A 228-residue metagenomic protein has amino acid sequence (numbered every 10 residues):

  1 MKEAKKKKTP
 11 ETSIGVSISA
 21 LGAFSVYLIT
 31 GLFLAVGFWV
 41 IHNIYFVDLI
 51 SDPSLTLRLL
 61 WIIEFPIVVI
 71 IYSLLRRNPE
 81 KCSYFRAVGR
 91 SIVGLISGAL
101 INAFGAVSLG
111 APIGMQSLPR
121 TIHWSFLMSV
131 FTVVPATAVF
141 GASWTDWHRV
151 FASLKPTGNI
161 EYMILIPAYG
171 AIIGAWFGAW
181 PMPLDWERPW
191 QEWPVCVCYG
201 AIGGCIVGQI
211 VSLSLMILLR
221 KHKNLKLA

Functional and structural regions predicted by a protein language model:
M1-Y72, A228: N-terminal topogenic module of multi-pass integral membrane proteins
K6-T9, S73-C82, G141-L154: Cytoplasmic membrane-interface regions of multi-pass membrane proteins
G22, G37-L60, S73-G89, N102-S125 (+4 more regions): Membrane-lumen (extracellular) interface motif
S25-I41, R58-I71, G89-G105, I122-A136 (+2 more regions): Hydrophobic alpha-helical cores of multi-pass transmembrane domains in eukaryotic membrane proteins
L100-M163: Membrane-proximal helix-loop-helix units in multi-pass membrane proteins
V150, P156-W190: Amphipathic alpha-helical packing elements
I206-A228: C-terminal helix/juxtamembrane-tail motif
